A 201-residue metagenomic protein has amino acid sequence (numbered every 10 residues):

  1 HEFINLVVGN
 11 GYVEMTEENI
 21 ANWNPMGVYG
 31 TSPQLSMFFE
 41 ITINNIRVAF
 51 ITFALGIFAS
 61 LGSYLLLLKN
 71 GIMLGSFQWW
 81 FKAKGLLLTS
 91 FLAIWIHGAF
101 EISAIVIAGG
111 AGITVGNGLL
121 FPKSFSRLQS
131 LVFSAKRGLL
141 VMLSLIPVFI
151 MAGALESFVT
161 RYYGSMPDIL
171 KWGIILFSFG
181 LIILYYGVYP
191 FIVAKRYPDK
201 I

Functional and structural regions predicted by a protein language model:
H1-A21, L68: Interfacial/capping segments of alpha-helical transmembrane domains
V13-M37: Extracytosolic (periplasmic/ER-lumenal) interhelical loops and adjacent juxtamembrane/interface segments of multi-pass
Y29-G62: Individual transmembrane alpha-helix segments
I41-N44, L67, G98, G153 (+1 more regions): Hydrophobic transmembrane-helix microenvironments that flank and shape a buried ionizable site
V48, G56, S63-L86: Small-polar-interrupted transmembrane alpha-helices in polytopic inner-membrane proteins
Q78-D168, I175-F177: Hydrophobic alpha-helical transmembrane segments and adjacent short intramembrane/lumenal linkers of inner/organellar
L176-Y186: Hydrophobic core of alpha-helical transmembrane segments in multi-pass integral membrane proteins
Y186-K200: Membrane-interface capping segments at transmembrane-helix boundaries
